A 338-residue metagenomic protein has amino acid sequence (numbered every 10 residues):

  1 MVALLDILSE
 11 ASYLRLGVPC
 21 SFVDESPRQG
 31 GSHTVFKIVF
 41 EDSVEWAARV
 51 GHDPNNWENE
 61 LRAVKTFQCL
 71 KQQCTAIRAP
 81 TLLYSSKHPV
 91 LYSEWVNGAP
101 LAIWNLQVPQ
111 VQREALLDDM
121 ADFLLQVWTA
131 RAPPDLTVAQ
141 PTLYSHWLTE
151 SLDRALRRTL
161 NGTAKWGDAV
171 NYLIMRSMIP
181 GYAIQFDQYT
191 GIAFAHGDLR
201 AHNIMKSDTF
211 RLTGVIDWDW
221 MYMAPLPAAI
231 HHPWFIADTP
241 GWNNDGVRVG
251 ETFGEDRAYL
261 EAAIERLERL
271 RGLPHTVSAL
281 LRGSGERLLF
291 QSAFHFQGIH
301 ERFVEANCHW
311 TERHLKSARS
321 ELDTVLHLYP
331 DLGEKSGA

Functional and structural regions predicted by a protein language model:
M1-D24: Juxta-kinase regulatory segment immediately upstream of eukaryotic protein kinase catalytic domains
L4-L8, E60-V64, L117-M120, L124 (+4 more regions): A structural signal for well-ordered alpha-helical scaffolds and beta->alpha junctions
L16, T75-A76, P330: Proline-centered flexible-loop/turn and helix-kink motifs
V23-L173, M178, Q185-G191: ATP-binding pocket architecture of kinase catalytic cores
T34-K37, A48, S177-P227: Active-site acidic catalytic loop and adjacent metal/ATP-binding pocket of ATP-dependent phosphoryl transfer enzymes
W46, N55-E58, H88-P89, P100-I103 (+7 more regions): Short catalytic/ligand-binding loop motif for oxyanion handling, primarily in non-cytosolic enzymes, centered on
Q140-D168, E251-A338: Helical subdomain adjoining the active site within ATP-dependent kinase catalytic cores
F194, M205-E268, G272, G298: Active-site Asp-x-Gly
